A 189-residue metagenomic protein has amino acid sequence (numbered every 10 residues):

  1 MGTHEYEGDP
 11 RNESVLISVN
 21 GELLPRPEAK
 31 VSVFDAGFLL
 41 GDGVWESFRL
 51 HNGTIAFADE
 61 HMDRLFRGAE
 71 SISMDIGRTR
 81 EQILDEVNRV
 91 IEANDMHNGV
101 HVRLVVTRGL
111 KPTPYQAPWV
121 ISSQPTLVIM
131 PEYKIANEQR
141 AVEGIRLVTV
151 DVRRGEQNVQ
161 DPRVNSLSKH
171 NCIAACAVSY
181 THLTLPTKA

Functional and structural regions predicted by a protein language model:
M1-Y180: Conserved alpha/beta cores of soluble small-molecule-handling proteins
T181-T187: Conserved small/polar residues in nucleotide/adenosyl-binding loops
